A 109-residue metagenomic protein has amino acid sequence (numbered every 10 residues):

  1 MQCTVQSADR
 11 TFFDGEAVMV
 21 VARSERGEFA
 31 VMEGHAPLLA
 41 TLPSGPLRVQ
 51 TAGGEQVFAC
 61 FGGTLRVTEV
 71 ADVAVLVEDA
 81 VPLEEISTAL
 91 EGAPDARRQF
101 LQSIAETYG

Functional and structural regions predicted by a protein language model:
T4-G92: Compact, glycine-rich, soluble single-domain proteins
E85-G109: Charge/polar-rich, low-complexity and marginally structured segments
